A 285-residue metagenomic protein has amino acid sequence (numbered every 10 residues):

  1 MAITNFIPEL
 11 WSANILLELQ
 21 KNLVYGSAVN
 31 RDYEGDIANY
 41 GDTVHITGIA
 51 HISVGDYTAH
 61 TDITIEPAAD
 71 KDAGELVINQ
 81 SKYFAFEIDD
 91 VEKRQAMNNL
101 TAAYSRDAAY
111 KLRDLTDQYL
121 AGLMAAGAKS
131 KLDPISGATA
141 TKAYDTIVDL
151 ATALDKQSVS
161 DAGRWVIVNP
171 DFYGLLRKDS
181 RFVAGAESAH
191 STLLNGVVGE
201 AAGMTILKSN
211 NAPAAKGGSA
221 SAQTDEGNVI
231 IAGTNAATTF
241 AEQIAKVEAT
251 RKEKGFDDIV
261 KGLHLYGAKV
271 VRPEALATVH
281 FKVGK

Functional and structural regions predicted by a protein language model:
A2-N30, G35-G55, D72-I78, Q95 (+2 more regions): Sequence/fold signature of self-assembling virion shell proteins
G41, Y83, D161-G163: Short coil/turn connectors at secondary-structure junctions
I49, I88-D90, P170: Residues immediately flanking
D62-S81: Active-site cofactor/substrate anionic-group-binding motifs, chiefly glycine- and Lys/Arg-rich phosphate-binding loops
I78-R94: Extended, low-charge hydrophobic alpha-helical regions
V91-Q157, T278-K285: Alpha-helical scaffold segments that mediate packing/assembly in large oligomeric complexes
A128-V197: Extended, solvent-exposed, turn-rich assembly/linker loops in the middle of proteins
